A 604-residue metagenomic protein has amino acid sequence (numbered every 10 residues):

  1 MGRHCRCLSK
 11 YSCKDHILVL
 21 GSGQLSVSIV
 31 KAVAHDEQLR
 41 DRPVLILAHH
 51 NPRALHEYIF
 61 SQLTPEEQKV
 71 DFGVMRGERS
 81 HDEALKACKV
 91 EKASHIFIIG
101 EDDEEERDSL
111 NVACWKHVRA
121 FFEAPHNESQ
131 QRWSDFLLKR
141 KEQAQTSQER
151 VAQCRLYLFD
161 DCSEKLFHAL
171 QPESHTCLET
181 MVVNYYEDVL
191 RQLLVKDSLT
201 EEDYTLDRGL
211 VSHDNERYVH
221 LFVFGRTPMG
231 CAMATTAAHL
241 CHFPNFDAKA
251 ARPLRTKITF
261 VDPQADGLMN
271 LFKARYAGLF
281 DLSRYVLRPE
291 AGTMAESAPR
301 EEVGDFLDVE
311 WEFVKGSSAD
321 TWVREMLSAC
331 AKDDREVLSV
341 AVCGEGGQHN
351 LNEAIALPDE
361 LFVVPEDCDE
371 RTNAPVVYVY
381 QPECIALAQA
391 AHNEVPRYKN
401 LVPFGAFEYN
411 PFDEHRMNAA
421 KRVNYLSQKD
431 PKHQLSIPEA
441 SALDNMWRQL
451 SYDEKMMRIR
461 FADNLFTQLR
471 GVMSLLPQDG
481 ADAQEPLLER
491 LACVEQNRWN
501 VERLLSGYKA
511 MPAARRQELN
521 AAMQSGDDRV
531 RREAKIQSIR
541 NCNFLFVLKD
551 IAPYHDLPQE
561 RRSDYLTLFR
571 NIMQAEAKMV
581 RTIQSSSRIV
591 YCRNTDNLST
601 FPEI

Functional and structural regions predicted by a protein language model:
M1-E502, S506-R531, D550-I604: Cytosolic regulatory regions of ion transport systems
